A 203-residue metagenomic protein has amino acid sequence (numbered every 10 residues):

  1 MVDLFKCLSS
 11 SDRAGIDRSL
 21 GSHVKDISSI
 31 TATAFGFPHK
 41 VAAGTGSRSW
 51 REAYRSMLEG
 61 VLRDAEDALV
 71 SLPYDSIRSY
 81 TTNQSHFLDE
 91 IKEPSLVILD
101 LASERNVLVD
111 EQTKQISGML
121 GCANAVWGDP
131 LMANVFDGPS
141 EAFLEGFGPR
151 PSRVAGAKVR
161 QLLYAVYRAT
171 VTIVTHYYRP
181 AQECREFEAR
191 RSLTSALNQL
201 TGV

Functional and structural regions predicted by a protein language model:
M1, T33, K40-A42, A102-E104 (+2 more regions): Short, solvent-exposed loop/turn segments at secondary-structure junctions
M1-M57, D64-D67: ATP-binding pocket architecture of kinase catalytic cores
I16, S71-Q84, C184-A196: Extended, well-ordered alpha-helical scaffold segments
S28-H39, D67-L72, E90, S152-R153 (+2 more regions): Surface-exposed helix-capping loop/turn segments at secondary-structure junctions
R55, V61-S95: Catalytic pocket-lining loop regions of alpha/beta-barrel enzymes, especially the amidohydrolase/enolase/GH5 lineages
P94-V97, S103-E104, L108-L162: Active-site Asp-x-Gly
T172-V203: ATP/Mg2+ or Mg2+-diphosphate-binding catalytic cores that bind nucleotide phosphates or diphosphates via glycine-rich
